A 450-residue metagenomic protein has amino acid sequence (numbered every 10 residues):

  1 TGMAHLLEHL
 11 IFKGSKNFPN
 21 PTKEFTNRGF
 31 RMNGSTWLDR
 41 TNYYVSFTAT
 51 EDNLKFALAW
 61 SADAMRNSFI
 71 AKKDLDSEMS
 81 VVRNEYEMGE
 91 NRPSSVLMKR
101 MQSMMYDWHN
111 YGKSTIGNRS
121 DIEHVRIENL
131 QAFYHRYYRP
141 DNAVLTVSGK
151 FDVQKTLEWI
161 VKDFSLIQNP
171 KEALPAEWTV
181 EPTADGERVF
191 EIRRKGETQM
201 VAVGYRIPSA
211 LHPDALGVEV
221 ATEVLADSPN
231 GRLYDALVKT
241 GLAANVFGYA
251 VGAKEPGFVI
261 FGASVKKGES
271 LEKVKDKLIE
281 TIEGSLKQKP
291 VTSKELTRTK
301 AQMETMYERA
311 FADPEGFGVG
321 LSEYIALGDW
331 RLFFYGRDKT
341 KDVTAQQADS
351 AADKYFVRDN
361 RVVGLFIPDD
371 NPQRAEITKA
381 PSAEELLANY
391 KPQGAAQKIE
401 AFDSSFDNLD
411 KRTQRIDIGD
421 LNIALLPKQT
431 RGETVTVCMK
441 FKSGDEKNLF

Functional and structural regions predicted by a protein language model:
T1-T48, K113-I116, D227-A243, E255 (+2 more regions): M16/MPP (pitrilysin/insulinase) zinc-metallopeptidase core fold and M16-derived inactive scaffolds
H5, Y43, S61, V82 (+15 more regions): Buried hydrophobic packing residues in well-ordered domains
L10, G14-S15, A57-W60, A64 (+7 more regions): Scaffold signal of the M16-like zinc-metallopeptidase fold and its non-catalytic homologs
G14-S15, S46-E78, P229, V251-A310 (+1 more regions): M16/insulysin-pitrilysin zinc metalloprotease superfamily fold
K23-N27, F69-E87, D152, K171-G186 (+4 more regions): Acidic/histidine-enriched alpha-helical segments
R31, A202-R206, L225-V265, P314: A structural supersecondary motif
Y43, S103-A143, P175-E181, R188-F190 (+5 more regions): Histidine-acidic residue clusters that define the catalytic metal-binding segment of zinc metallopeptidase domains
D152-R193, M200, D235, F334-L449: Proteolytic maturation boundary segments
